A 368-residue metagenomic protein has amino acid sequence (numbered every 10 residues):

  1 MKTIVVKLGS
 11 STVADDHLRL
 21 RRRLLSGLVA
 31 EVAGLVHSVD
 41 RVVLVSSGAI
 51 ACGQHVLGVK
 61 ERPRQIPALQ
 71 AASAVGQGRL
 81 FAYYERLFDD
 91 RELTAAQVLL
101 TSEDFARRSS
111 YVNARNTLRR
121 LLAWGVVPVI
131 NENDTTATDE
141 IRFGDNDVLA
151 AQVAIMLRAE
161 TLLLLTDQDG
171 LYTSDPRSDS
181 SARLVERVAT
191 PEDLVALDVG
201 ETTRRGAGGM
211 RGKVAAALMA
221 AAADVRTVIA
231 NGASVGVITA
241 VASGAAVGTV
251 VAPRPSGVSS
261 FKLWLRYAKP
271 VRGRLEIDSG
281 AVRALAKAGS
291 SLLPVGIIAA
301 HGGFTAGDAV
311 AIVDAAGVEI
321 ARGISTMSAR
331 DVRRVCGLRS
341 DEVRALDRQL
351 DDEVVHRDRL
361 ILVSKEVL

Functional and structural regions predicted by a protein language model:
M1-T94, V98-L368: C-terminal catalytic "cap/lid" subdomain
